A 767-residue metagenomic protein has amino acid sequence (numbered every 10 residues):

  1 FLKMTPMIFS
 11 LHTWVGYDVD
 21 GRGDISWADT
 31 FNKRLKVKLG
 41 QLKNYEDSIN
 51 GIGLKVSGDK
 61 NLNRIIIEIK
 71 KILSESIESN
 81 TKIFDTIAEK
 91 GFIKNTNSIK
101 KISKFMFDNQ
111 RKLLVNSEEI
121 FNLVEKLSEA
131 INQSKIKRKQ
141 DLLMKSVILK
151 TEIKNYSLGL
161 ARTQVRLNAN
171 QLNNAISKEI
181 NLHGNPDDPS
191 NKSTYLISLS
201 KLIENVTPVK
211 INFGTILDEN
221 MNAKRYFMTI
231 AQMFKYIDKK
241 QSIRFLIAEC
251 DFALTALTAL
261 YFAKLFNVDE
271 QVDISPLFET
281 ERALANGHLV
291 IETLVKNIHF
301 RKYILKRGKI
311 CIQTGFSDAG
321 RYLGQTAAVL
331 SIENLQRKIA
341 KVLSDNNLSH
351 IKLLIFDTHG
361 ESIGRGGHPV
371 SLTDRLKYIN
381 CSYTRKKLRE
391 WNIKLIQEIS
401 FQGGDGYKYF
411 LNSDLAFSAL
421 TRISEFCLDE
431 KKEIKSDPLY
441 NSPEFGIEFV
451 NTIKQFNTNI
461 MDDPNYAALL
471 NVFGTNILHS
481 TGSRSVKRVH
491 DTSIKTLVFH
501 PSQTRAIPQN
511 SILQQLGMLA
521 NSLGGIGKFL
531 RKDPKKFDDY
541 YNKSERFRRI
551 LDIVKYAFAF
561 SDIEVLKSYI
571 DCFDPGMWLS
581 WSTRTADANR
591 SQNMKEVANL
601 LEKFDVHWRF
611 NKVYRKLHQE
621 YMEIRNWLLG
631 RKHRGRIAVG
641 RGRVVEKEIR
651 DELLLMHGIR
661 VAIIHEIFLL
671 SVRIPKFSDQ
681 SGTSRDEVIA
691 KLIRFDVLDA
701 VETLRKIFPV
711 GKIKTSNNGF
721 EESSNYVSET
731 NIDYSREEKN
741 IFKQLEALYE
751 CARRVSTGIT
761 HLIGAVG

Functional and structural regions predicted by a protein language model:
F1-I49: His/Asp/Glu-rich acidic catalytic environments and adjacent acidic regulatory segments
T5-M7, K154, G159, Q164-R166 (+11 more regions): Acidic, glycine-enriched catalytic cores built around paired aspartates
F9-S26, S79-F266: Structured, charged N-terminal subsegments at the starts of enzyme catalytic cores and at intra-chain domain/subunit
G16-D18, L160, L172, F278-H288 (+2 more regions): Short, conserved secondary-structure transition motifs
D18, K224, K239-K240, A253-A259 (+2 more regions): Active-site-adjacent "gating/activation" loops or surface patches in catalytic cores
Q41-R111, C311-G320, Q336-G364: Conserved catalytic alpha/beta cores of large enzymes that bind or transform nucleotide phosphates and polynucleotides
T163, I243-I247, E270-F278, I310-T314 (+1 more regions): Hydrophobic faces of well-ordered beta-strands that scaffold small-molecule active sites in alpha/beta enzyme cores
A263, N267, V272-A283, E292-V295 (+5 more regions): Long beta-strand-rich cores associated with HINT superfamily self-processing modules
